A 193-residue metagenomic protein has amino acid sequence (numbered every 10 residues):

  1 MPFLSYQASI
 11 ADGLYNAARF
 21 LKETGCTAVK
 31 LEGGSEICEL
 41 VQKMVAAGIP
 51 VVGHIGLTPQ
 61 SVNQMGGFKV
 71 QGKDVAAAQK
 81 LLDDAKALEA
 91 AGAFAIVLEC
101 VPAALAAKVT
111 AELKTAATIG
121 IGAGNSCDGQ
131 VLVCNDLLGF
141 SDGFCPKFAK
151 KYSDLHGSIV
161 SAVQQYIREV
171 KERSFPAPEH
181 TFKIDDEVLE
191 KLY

Functional and structural regions predicted by a protein language model:
M1-K147, S153-K191: Alpha/beta enzyme core
